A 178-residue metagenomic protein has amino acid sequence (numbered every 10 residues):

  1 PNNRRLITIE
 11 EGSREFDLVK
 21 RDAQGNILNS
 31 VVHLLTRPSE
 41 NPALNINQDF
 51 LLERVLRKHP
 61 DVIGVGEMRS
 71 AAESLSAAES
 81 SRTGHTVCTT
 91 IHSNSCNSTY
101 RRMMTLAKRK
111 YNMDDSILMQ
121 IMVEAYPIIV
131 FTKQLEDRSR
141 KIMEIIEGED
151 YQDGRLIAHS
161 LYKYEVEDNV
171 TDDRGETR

Functional and structural regions predicted by a protein language model:
N2-V123, K133-Q134: Switch/coupling sub-region of P-loop NTPases
V123-R178: Conserved P-loop NTPase
